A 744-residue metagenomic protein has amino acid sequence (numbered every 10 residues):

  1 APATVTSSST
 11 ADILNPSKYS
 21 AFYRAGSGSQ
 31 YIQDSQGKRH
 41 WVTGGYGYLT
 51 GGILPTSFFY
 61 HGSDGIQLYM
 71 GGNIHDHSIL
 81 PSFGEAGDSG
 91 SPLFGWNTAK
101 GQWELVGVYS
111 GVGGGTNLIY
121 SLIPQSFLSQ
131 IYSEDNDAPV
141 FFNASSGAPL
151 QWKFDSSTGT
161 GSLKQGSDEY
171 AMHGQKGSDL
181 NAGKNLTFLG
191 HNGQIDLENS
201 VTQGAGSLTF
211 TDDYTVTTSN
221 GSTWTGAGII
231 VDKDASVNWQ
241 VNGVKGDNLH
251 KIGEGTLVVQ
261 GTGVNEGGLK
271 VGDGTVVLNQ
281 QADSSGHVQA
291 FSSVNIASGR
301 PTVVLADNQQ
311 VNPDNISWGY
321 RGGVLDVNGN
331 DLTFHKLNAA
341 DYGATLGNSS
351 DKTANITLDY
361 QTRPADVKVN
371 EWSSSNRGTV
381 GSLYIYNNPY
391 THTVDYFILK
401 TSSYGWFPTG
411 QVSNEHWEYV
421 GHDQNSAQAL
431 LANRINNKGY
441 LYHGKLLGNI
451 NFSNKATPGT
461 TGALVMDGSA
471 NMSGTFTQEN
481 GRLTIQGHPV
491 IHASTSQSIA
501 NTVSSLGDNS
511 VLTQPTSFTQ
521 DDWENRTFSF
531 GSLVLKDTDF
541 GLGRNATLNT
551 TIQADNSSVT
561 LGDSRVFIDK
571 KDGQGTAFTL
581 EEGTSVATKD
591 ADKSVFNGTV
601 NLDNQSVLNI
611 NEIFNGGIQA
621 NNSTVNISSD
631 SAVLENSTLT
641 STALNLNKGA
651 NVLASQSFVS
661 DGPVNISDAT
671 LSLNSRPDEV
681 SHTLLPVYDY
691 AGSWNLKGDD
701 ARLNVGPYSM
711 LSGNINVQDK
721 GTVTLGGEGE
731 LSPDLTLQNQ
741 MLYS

Functional and structural regions predicted by a protein language model:
A1-S78: Chymotrypsin/trypsin-fold serine protease catalytic domain
R24, S91-L93, W103, K251 (+1 more regions): Terminal peptide-recognition signature
S27-Y31, T98-K100, G111-G113, A282-D283 (+7 more regions): Acidic glycine-/aspartate-rich tracts in secreted/extracellular proteins
T56-Y69, H75-S78, S82-G147: C-terminal subregion of chymotrypsin/trypsin-like serine protease catalytic domains
G115-Y120, F127-W224, I230, A429 (+2 more regions): Solvent-exposed adhesion/ligand-recognition segments of exported proteins
L150-W152, G255, V271-Q281, G299-P301 (+7 more regions): Glycine- and acidic-residue-biased ligand/ion/polar-headgroup-sensing regions
A182-G261, V303-D366, D423-G468, T519-F530 (+2 more regions): Extracellular, surface-exposed repeat architectures
A365-A427: Tryptophan-rich substrate-binding surfaces of secreted polymer-degrading and adhesive proteins
